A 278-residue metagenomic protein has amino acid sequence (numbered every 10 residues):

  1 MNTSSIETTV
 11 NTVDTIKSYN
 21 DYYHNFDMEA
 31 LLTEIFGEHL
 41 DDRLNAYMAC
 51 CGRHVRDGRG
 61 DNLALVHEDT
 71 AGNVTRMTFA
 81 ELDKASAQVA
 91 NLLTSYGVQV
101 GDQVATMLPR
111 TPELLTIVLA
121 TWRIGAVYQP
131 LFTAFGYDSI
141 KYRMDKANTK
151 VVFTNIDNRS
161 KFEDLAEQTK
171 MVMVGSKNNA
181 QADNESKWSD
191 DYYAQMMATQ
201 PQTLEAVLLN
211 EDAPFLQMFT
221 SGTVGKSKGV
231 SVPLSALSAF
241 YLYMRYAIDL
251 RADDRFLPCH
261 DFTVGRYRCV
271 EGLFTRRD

Functional and structural regions predicted by a protein language model:
M1-M77, E81-K84, Q88-T94, K177-N179 (+1 more regions): N-lobe entry segment of adenylate-forming
N2-S5, N11, S95, L119-Q195: Structural core segment of the AMP-binding/adenylate-forming
V55, L92-V98, Y246-L250: Glycine-rich helix-loop-beta junction characteristic of Rossmann-like nucleotide cofactor-binding loops
D61-L119, G136-K141, Y193-A194, V232-S235: Conserved AMP-binding/adenylate-forming core of the ANL superfamily
D61-L63, M173, D190-Y193, M197-F219 (+2 more regions): Conserved pre-ATP/AMP-binding loop-to-beta segment of ANL
T75-A80, V207, F215-A239: Conserved AMP-binding A3 loop
A90, Q103, P109-Y137, D145-V151 (+2 more regions): A short helix-loop-beta submotif of the ANL/AMP-binding
S238-R255, F262-D278: Conserved AMP-binding/adenylation subdomain of ANL enzymes
